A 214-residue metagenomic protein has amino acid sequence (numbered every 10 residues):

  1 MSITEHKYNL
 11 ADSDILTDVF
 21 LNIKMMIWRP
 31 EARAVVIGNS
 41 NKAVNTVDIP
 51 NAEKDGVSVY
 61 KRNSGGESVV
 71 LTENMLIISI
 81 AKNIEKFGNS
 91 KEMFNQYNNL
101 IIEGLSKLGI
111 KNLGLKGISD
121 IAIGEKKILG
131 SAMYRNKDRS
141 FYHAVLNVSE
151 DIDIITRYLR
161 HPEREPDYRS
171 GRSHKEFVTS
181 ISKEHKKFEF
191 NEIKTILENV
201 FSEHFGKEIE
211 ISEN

Functional and structural regions predicted by a protein language model:
M1-T46, P50, K54, R62 (+2 more regions): Active-site loop/lid in soluble adenylation, ligation, and acyl-transfer enzymes
L10, W28-R29, V70, G114 (+2 more regions): Well-ordered beta-strand positions
N22-I23, S64, K116, F141: Short beta-strand-initiation
M25-M26, V47-I49, E67-V69, S119 (+1 more regions): A generic local secondary-structure boundary/capping motif
P30-A32, S64, E73, G114-I118: Short Gly/Ser/Thr- and Asp/Glu-enriched loop/turn motifs at secondary-structure junctions
T46-K86: A glycine-rich, hydrophobic loop/mini-helix early in the fold
L76-F201: Catalytic beta-strand/loop module used to bind and position nucleotide/cofactor moieties in cofactor-attachment
